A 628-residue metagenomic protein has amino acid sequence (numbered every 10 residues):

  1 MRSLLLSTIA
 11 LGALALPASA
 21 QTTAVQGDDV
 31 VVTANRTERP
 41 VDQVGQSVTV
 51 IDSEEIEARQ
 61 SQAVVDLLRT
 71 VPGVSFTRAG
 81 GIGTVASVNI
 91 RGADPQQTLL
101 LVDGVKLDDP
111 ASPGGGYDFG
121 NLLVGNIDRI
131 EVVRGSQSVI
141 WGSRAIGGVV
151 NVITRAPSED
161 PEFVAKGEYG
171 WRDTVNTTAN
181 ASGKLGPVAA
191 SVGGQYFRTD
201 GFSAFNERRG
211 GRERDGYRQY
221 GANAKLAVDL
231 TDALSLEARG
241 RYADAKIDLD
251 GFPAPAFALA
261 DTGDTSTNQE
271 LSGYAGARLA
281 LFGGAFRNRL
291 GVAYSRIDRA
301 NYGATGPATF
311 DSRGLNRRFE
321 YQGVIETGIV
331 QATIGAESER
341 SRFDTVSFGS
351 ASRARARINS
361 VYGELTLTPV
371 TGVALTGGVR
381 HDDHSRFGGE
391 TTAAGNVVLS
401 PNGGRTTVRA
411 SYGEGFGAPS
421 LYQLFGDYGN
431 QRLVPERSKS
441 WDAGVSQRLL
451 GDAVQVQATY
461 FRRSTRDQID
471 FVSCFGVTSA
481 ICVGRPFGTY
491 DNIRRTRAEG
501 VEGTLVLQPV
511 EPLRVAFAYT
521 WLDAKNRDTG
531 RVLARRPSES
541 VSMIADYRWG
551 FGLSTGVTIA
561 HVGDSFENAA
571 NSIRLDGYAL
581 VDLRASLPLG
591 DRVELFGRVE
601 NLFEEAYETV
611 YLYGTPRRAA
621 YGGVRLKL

Functional and structural regions predicted by a protein language model:
M1-V71, V228, D232, G273 (+1 more regions): N-terminal Sec signal peptide and the immediately downstream disordered periplasmic leader that contains the TonB box
S7, S182-L185, D229-T231, A410 (+1 more regions): Conserved C-terminal beta-signal and adjacent last beta-strands/turns of outer-membrane beta-barrel proteins
V64-L67, T84-N89, T98-L101, Y117-L123 (+3 more regions): N-terminal periplasmic accessory domains that precede and gate Gram-negative outer-membrane beta-barrel machines
K106-R134: Short acidic/polar hinge/loop motifs at secondary-structure boundaries that mediate gating or recognition
S138-V139, N151, S158-E168, N180-T265: Periplasmic-side early beta-strands and strand-to-turn transitions of outer-membrane beta-barrels
V188-A189, Q195, L281-G303, R340-D344 (+6 more regions): Membrane-embedded beta-barrel scaffold of Gram-negative outer-membrane proteins
T231, I329, T333, E337 (+3 more regions): Structural signature of Gram-negative outer-membrane beta-barrels, strongest in the C-terminal barrel of TonB-dependent
T366-L375, R462-S464, Y490-A569, F603: Gram-negative outer-membrane beta-barrel transporters
